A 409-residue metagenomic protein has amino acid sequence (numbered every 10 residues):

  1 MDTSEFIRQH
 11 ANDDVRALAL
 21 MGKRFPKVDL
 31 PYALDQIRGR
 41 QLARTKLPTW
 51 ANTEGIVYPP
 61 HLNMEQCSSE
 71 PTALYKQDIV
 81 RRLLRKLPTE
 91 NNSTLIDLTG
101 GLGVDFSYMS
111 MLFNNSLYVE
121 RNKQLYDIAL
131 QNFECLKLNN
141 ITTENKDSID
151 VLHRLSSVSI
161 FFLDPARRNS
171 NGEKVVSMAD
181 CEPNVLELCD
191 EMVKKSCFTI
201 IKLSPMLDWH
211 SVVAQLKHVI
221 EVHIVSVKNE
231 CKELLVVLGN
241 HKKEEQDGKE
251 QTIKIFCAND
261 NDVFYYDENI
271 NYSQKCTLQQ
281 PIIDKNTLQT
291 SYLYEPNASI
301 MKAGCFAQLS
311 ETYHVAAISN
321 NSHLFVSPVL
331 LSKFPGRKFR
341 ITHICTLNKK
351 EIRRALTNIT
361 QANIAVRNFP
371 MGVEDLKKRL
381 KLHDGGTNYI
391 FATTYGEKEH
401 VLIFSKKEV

Functional and structural regions predicted by a protein language model:
M1-V409: SAM-dependent transferase fold signal centered on methyltransferase-like domains, encompassing both Class I
